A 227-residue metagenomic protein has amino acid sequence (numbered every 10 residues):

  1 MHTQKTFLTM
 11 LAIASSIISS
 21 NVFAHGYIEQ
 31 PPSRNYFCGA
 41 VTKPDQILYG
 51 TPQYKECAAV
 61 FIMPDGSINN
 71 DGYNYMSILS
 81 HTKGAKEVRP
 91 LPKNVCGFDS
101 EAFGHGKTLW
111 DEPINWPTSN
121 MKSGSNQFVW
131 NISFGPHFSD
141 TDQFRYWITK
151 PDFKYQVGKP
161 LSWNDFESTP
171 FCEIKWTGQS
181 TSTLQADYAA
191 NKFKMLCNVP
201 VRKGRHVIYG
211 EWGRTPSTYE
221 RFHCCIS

Functional and structural regions predicted by a protein language model:
M1-L8: Bacterial N-terminal signal peptides that target proteins for export
T9-I17: Bacterial N-terminal signal peptides
S19-N21: N-terminal signal peptide c-region/cleavage motif recognized by signal peptidases
H25-Y146, P151-V157: N-terminal "mature-chain" segments and other terminal, solvent-exposed stretches
P117-G124, S133-H137, Q179-G204, Y219: Exposed beta-sheet edge/beta-hairpin loop segments within beta-rich domains
R145-T149, L196, P200-S217: Internal, hydrophobic beta-strand segments that form the core of beta-sheet-rich folds
K150-F193: Exoplasmic/lumenal beta-rich domain surfaces
E220-S227: Short beta-strand elements
